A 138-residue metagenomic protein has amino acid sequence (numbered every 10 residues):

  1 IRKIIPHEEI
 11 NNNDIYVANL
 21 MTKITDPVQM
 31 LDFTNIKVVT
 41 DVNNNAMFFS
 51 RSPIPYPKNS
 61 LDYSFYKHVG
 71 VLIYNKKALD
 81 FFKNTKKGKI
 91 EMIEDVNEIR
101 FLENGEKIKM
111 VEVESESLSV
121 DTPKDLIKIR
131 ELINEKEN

Functional and structural regions predicted by a protein language model:
I1-T85: Conserved core of the sugar-phosphate nucleotidyltransferase
Y63-N138: Conserved alpha/beta core of the MobA/IspD/sugar-nucleotide pyrophosphorylase nucleotidyltransferase superfamily
